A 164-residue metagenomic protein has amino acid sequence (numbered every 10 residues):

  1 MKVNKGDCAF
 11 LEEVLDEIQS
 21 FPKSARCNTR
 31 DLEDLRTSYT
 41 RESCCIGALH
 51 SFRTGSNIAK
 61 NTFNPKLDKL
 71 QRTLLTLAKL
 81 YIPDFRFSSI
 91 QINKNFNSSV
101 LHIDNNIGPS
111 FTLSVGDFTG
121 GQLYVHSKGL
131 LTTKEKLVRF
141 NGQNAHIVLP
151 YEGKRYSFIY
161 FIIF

Functional and structural regions predicted by a protein language model:
M1-L137, Q143-F164: Fe(II)/2-oxoglutarate oxygenase catalytic core
